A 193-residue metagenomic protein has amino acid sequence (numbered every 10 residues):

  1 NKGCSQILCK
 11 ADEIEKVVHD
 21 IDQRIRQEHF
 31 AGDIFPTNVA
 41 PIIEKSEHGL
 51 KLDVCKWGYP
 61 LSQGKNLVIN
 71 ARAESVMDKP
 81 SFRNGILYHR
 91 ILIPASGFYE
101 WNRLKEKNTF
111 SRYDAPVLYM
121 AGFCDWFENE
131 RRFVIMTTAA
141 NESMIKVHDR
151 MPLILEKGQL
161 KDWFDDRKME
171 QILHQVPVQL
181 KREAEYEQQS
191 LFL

Functional and structural regions predicted by a protein language model:
N1-L193: Short linear sequence motif anchored by a di-proline
